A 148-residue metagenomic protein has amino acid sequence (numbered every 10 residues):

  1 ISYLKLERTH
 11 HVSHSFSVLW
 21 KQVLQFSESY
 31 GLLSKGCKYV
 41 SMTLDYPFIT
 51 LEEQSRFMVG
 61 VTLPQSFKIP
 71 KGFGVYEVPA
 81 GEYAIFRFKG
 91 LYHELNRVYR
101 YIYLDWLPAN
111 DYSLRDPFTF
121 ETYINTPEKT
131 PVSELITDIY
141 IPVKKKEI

Functional and structural regions predicted by a protein language model:
I1-I148: A solvent-exposed interaction/effector surface
